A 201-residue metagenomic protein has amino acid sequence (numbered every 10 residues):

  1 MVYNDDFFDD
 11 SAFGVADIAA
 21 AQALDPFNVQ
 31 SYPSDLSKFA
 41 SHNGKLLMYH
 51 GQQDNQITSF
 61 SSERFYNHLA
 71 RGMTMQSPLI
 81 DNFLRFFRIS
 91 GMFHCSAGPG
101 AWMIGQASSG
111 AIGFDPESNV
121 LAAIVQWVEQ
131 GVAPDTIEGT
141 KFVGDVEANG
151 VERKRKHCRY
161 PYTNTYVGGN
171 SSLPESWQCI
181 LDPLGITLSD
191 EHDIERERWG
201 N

Functional and structural regions predicted by a protein language model:
M1-N201: C-terminal His-loop and adjacent cap/lid subdomain of alpha/beta-hydrolase
